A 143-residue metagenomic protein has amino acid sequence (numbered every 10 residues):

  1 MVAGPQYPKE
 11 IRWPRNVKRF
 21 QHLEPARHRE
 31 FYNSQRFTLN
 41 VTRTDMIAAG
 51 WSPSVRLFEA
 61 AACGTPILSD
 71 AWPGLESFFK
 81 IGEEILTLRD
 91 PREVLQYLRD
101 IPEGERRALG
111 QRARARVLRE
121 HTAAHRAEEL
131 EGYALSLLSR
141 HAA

Functional and structural regions predicted by a protein language model:
M1-L57, A62-I81: Nucleotide-sugar donor-binding catalytic core of glycosyltransferases
A26-R27, E93, E105: Short acidic active-site motifs
V55, R89, H121: Residue-level signal for the nucleotide or nucleotide-sugar donor/cofactor binding architecture
I81-D90, L98-E103: Conserved acidic donor-binding segment of nucleotide-sugar-dependent glycosyltransferases
D100, R107-G132: A charged, aromatic-enriched C-terminal amphipathic alpha-helix characteristic of glycosyltransferases across folds
S136-A143: Non-catalytic N-terminal targeting/anchoring module and adjacent flexible stem/linker that precedes the structured
